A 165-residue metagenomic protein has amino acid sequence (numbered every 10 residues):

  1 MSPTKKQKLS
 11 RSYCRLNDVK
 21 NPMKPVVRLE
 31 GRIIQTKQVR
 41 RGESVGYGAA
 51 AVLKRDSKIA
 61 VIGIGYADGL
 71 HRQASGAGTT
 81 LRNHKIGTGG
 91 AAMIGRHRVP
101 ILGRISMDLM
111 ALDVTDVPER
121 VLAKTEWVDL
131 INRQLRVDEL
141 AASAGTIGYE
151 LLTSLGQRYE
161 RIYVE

Functional and structural regions predicted by a protein language model:
M1-E165: Active-site anion/phosphate-binding pocket segments in diverse small-molecule metabolic enzymes
